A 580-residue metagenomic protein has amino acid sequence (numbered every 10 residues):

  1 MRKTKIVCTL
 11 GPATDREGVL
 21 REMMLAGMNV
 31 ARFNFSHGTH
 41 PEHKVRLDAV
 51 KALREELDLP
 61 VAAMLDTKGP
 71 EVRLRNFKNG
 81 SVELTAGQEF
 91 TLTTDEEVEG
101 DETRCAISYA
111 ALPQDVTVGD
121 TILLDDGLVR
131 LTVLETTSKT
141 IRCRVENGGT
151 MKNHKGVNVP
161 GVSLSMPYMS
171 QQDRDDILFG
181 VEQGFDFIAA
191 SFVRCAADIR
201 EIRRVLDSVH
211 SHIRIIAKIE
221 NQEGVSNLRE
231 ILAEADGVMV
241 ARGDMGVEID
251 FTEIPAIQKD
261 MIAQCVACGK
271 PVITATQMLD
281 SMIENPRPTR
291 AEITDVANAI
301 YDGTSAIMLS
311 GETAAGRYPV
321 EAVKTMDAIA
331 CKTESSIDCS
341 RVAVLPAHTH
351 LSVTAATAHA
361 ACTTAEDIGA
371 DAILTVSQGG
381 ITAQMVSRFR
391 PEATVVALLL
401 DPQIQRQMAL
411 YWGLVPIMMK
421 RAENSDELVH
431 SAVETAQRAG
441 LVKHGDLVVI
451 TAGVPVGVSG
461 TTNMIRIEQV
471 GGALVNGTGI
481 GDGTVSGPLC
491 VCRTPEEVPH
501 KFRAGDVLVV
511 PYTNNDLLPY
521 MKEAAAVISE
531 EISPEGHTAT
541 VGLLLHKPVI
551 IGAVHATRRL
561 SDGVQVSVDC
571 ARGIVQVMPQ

Functional and structural regions predicted by a protein language model:
M1-P12, R16-E17, M24, T39-K44 (+13 more regions): Expand to "…catalyze enediolate/carbanion chemistry for C-C bond making/breaking, isomerization, decarboxylation
K5-V7, V30-R32, P60-M64, E89 (+8 more regions): Structural preference for beta-strand elements that scaffold enzyme active sites
C8-P12, E42, V162, P167-T276 (+2 more regions): Conserved alpha/beta-domain cores
L10-A13, M28, F35-G38, T67-P70 (+25 more regions): Short, ordered loop/turn segments at secondary-structure junctions
L25-V30, E182-D186, L206-S211, A233-V238 (+6 more regions): Glycine-enriched alpha-helix->loop->beta-strand junction motifs that scaffold or abut catalytic
P41-K44, A49-L57, E102-R130, D186 (+5 more regions): Phosphate-interacting basic helix/loop segments used at nucleotide- and nucleic-acid interfaces
P70-S170, T435-A436, L441-E496, K501 (+2 more regions): Acidic, glycine-rich flexible loop/linker segments
Q88-E89, R229, I262, V266 (+12 more regions): ATP-dependent carboxylate/acyl-activation modules
